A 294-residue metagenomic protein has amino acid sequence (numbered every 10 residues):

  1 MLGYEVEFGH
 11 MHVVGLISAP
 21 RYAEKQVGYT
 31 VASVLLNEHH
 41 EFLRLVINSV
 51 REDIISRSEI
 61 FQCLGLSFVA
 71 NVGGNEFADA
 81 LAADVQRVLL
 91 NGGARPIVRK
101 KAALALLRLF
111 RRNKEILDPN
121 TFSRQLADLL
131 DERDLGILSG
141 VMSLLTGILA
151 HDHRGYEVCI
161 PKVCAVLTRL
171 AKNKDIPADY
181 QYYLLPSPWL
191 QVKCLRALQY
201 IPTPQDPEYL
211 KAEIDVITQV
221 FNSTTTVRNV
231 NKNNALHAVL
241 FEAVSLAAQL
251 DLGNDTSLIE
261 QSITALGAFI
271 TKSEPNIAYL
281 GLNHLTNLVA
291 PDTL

Functional and structural regions predicted by a protein language model:
M1-H10, V14, R21-L294: Extended alpha-solenoid helical-repeat scaffolds
